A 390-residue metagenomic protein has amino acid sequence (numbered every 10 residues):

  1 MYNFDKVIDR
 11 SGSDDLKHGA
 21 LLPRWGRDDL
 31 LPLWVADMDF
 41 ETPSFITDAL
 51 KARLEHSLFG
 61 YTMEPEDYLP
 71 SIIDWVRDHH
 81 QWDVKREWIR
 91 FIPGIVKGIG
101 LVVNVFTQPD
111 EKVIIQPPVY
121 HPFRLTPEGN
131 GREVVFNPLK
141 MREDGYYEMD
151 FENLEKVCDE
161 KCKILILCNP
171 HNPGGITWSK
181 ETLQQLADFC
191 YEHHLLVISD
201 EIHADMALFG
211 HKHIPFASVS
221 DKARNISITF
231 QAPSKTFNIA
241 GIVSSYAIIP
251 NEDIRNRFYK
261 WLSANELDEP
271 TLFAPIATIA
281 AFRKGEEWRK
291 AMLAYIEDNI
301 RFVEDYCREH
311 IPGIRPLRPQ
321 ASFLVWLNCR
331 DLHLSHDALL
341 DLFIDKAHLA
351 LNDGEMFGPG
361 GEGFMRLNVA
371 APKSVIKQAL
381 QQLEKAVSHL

Functional and structural regions predicted by a protein language model:
Y2-G94, L101, A281-F282, H389-L390: N-terminal small-domain helix-loop-helix segment of the aminotransferase-like
D48, A52, D221, N225-E297 (+1 more regions): Conserved core segment of the aminotransferase class I/II
N104-L167, M206: PLP-dependent aminotransferase-like
E111, R132, E192-L195, R224-N225: A short helix->loop->beta-strand "cap" motif at the edges of active sites that frequently abuts
M141-H211: Active-site phosphate-binding strand-loop segment of PLP-dependent enzymes
E155-K156, A223, H333-S335, L342-L351 (+1 more regions): PLP-dependent enzyme catalytic core of the Aspartate aminotransferase-like
I279, Y295-E304, P316-C329: Conserved glycine-rich beta-strand-loop-beta hairpin in the small C-terminal domain of fold type I
